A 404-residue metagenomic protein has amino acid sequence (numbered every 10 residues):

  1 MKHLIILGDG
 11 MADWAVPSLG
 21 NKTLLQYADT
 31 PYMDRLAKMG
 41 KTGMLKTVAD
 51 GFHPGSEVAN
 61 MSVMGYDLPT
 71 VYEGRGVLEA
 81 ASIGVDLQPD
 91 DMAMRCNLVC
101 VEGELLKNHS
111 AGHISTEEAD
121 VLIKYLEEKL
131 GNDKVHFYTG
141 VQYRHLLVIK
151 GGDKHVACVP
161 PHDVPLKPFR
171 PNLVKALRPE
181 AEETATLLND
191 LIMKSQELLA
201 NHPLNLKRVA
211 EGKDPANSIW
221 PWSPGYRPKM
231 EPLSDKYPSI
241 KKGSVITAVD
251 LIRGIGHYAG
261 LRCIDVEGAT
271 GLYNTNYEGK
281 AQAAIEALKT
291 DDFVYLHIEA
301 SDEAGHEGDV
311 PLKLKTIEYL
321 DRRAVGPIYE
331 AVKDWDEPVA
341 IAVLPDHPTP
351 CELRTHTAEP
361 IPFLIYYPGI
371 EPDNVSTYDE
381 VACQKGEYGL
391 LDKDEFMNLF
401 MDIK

Functional and structural regions predicted by a protein language model:
M1-K404: Feature captures the catalytic ectodomains and active-site-proximal regions of enzymes that hydrolyze or transfer
